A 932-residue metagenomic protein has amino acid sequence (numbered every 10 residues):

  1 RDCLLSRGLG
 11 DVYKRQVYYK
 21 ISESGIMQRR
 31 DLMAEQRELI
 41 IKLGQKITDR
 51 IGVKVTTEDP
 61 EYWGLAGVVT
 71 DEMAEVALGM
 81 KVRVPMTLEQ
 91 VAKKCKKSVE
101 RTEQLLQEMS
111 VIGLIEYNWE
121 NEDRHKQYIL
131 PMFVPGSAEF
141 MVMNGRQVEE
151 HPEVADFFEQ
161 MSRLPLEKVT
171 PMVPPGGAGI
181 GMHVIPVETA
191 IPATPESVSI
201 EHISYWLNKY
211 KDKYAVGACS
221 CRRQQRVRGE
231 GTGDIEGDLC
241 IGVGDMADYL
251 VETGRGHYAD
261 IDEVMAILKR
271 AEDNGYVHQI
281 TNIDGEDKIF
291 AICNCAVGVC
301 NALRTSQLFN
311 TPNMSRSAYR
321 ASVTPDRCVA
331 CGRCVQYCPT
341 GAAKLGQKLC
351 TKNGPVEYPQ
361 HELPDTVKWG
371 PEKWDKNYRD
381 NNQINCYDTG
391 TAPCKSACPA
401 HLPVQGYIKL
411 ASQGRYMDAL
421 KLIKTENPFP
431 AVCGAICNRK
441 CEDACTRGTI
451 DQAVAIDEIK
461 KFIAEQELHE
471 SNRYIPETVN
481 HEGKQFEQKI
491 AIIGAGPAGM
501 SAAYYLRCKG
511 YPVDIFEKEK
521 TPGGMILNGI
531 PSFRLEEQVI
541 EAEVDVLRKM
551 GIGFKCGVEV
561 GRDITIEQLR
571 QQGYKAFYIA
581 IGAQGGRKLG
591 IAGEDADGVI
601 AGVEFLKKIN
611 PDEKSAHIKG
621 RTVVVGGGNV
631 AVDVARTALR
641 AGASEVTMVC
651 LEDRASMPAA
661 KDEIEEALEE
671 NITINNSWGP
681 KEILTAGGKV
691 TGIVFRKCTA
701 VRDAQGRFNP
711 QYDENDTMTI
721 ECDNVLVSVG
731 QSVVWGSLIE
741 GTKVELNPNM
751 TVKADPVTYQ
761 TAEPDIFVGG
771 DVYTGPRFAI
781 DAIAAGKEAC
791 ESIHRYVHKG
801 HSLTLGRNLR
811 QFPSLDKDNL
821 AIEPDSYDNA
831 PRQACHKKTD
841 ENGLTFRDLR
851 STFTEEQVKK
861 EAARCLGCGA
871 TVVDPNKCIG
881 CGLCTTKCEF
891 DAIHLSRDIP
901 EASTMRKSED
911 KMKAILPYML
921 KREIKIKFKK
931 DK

Functional and structural regions predicted by a protein language model:
R1-Q16: Single conserved hydrophobic/aromatic residue that forms the stacking wall/gate of nucleotide- or nucleobase-binding
G67, K97, Y128, Q279-I292 (+14 more regions): Ferredoxin-like iron-sulfur electron-transfer modules
R124-R163: Short, amphipathic alpha-helical interaction segments positioned at domain boundaries
T340-P393, I408, V454-I456, K460-K489 (+10 more regions): Flanking helices and flexible, charged tails adjoining ferredoxin-like Fe-S electron-transfer domains in multi-subunit
L402-S412, A453-D457, I492-V560, R587-A592 (+4 more regions): Beta1-alpha1 glycine-rich phosphate/pyrophosphate-binding loop at the start of Rossmann-like nucleotide-binding domains
I463-K484, A542-R562, G586-A641, L746-A762: Glycine-rich dinucleotide-binding loop and its adjacent helix/turn
D595-K619, R702-P776: FAD-site-proximal beta/loop scaffold in flavoenzymes
V772-V797: A conserved FAD-binding loop/helix module that cradles the flavin
